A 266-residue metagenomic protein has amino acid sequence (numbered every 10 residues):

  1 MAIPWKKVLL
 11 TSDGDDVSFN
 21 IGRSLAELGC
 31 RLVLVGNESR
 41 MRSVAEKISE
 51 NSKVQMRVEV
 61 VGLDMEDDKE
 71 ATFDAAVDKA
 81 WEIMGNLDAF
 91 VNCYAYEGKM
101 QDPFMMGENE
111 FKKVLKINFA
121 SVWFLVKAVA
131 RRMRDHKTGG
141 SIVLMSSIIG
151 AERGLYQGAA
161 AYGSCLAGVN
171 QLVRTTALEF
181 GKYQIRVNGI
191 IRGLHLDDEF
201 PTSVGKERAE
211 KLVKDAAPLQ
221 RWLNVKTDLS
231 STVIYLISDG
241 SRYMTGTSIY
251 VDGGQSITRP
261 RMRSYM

Functional and structural regions predicted by a protein language model:
M1-V33: Canonical Rossmann dinucleotide-binding motif of NAD(H)/NADP(H)-dependent dehydrogenases/reductases, specifically
L28-V44: Conserved glycine-rich Rossmann-like NAD(P)H-binding loop of the short-chain dehydrogenase/reductase
A76, M100-P103, G107-L115, P201 (+1 more regions): Substrate-binding pocket helix/loop in short-chain dehydrogenase/reductase
V143-G168, V173-R174, L178-K182, L194-H195: Catalytic loop of short-chain dehydrogenase/reductase
G158, K182, I191-P218, D228 (+1 more regions): A glycine/serine/threonine-rich, flexible loop-to-helix segment that serves as the NAD(P) cofactor-binding "lid"
G181-R186, M244-G246: Short, small/polar-rich loop/turn modules that mediate ligand/substrate recognition or access, typified
I234, T245-M266: Short C-terminal tail/terminal secondary-structure segment of NAD(P)H-dependent dehydrogenase/reductase domains
